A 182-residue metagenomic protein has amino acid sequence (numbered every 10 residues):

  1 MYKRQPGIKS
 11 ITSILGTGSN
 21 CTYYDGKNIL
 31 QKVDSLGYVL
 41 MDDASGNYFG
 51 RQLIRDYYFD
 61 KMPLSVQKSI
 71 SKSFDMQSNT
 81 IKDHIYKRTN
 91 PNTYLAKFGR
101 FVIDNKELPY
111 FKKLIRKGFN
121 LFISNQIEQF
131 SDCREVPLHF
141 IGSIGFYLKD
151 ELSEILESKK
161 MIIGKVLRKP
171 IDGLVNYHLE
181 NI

Functional and structural regions predicted by a protein language model:
K3-Q67: Phosphate-binding/catalytic loop of phosphoryl-transfer enzymes
R4-I11, I54-I182: ATP-binding/phosphotransfer module of carbohydrate and carboxylate kinases, centering on a glycine-rich
